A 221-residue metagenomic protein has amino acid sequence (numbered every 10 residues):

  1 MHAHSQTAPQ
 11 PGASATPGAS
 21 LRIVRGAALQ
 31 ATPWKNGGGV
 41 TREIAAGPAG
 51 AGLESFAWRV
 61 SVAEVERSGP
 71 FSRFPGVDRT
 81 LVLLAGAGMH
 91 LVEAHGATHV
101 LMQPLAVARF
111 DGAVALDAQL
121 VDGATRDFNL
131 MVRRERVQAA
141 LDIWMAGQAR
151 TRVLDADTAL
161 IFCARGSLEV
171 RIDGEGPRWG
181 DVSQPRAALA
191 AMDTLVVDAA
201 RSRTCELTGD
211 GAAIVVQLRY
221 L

Functional and structural regions predicted by a protein language model:
M1-L221: Jelly-roll (double-stranded beta-helix
